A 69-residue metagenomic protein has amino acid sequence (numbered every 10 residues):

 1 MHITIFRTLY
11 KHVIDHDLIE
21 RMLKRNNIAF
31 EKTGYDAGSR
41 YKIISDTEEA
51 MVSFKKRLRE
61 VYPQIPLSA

Functional and structural regions predicted by a protein language model:
M1-I3, G38: A general secondary-structure signal for short beta-strands and their flanking turns/coil in non-transmembrane regions
I3-D15, T47: Short, surface-exposed ligand-recognition loops at beta-strand->loop->(often short) alpha-helix junctions that present
H16-M51: Acidic, low-complexity, intrinsically disordered interaction modules
E31-T33, R59-A69: Conserved short beta-strand edge segments in small beta-sheet-based binding/regulatory domains
A50-Y62: Charge-rich, low-aromatic oligomerization/scaffolding segments with amphipathic character
